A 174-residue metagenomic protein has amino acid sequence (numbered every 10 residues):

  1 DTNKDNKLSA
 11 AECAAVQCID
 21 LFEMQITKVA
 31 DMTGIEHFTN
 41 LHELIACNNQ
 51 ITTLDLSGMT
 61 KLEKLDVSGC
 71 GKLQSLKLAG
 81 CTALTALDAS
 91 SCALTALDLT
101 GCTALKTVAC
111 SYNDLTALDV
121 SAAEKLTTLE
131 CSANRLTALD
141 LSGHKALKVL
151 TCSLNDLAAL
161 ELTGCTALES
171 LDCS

Functional and structural regions predicted by a protein language model:
D1-K7, D172-S174: Short intrinsically disordered, low-complexity coil segments enriched in acidic
K4-L54, M59-K61: LRR N-terminal entry segment and analogous cap-like coil->beta motifs
Q17-M24, L44-A46, E63-V67, L76 (+6 more regions): Conserved hydrophobic beta-strand positions in leucine-rich repeat
T27, N49, C70, A89-C92 (+3 more regions): Consensus "Asn ladder" position of solenoid repeat domains
V29-I35, L54-L56, L65, L76 (+7 more regions): Canonical leucine-rich repeat
G58, G69, G80, G101-C102 (+7 more regions): Small-residue-biased low-complexity repeat regions
L76, G80, A86, S90-A93 (+7 more regions): Short, intrinsically disordered, low-complexity terminal segments
